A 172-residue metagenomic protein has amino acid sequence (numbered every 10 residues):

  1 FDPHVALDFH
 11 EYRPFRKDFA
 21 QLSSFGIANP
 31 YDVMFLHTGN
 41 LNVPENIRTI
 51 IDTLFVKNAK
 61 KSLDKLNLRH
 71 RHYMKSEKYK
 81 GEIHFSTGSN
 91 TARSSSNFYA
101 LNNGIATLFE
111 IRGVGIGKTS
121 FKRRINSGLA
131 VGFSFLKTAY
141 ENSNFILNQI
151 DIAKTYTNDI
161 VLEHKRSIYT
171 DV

Functional and structural regions predicted by a protein language model:
P3, N42-V56, N102-S120: Hydrophobic transmembrane alpha-helix bundles
H4-A59: Active-site-proximal loop/hinge segments that shape catalytic or ion-binding/gating pockets
N58-L66: Generic non-transmembrane alpha-helical segments
L68-V172: Hard-cation-handling environments
